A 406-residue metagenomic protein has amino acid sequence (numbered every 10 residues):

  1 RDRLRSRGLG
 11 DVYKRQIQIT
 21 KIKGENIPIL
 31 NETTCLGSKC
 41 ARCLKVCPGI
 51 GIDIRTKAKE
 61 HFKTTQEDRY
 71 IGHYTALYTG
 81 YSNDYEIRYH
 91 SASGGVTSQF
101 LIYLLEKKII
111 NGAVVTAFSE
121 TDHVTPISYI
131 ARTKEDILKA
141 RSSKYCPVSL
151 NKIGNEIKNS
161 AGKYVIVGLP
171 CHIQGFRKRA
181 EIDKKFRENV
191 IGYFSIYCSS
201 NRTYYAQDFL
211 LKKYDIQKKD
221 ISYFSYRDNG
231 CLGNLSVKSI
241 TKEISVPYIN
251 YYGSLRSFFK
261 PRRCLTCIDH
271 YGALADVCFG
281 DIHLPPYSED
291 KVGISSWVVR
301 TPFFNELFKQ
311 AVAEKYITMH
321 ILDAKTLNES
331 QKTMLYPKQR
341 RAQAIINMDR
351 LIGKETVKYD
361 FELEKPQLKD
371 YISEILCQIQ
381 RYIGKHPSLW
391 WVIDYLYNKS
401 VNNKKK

Functional and structural regions predicted by a protein language model:
R1, I29-L36, P247-L255: Short, intrinsically disordered, charge-biased short linear motifs at domain edges
D2-Y13: Single conserved hydrophobic/aromatic residue that forms the stacking wall/gate of nucleotide- or nucleobase-binding
K14-Y81, H123, S128, L284: Non-heme iron-sulfur electron-transfer modules
S91, V96-L105, I109-K158: Portal/gating segments that form or line small-molecule/metal binding sites
S91-V96, E120, I166-F176, S200-R202: Gly/Ser/Thr-rich loops at beta-strand to alpha-helix junctions that form or flank small-molecule/cofactor-binding
I110-N111, Y214-K406: Long, compositionally biased charged/polar accessory segments in the mid-to-C-terminal portions of proteins
E181-S195: A short alpha->loop->secondary-structure connector
I196-F209: Short, conserved secondary-structure transition motifs
